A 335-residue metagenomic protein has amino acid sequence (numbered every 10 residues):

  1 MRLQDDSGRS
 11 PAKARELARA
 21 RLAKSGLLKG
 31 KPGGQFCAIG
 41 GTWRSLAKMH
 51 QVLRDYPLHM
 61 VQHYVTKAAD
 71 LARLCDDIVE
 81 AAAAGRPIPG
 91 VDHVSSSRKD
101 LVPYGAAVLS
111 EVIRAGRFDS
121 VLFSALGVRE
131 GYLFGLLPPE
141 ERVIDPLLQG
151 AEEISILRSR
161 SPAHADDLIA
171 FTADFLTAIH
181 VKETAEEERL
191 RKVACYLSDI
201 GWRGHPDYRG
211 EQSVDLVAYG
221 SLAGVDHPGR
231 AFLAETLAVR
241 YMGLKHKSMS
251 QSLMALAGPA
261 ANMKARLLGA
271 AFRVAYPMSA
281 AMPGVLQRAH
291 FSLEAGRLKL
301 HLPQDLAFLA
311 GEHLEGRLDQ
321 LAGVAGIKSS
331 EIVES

Functional and structural regions predicted by a protein language model:
M1-M282, A289-L300, F308: Helical "lid/coupling" subdomains associated with nucleotide-phosphate turnover
D119, A325-S335: A short amphipathic beta-strand at an alpha->beta junction
A280-L286, V324-I327: Short secondary-structure junctions
L300-H301, L321: Extended, hydrophobic beta-loop-alpha segments that form or line the acyl/peptidyl-thioester binding and transfer paths
L309-S329: Short, non-transmembrane amphipathic alpha-helical segments
